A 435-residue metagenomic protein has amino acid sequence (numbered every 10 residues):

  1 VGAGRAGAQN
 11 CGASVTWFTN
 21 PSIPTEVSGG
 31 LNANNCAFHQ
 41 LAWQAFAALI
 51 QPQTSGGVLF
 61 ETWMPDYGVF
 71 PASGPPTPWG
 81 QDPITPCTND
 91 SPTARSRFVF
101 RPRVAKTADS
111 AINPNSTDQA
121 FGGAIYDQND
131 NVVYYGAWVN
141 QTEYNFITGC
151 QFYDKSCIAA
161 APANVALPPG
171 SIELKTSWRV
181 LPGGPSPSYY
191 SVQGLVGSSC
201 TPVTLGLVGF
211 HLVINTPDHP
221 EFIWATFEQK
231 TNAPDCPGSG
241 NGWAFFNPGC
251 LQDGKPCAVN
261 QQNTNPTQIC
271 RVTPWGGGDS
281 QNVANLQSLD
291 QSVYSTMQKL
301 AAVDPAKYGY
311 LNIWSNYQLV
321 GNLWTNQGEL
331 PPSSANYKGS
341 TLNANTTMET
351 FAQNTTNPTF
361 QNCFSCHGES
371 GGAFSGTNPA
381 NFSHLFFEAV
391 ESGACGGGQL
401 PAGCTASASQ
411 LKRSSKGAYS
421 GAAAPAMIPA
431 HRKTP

Functional and structural regions predicted by a protein language model:
G2-S365, S370-R432: Conserved small-residue
